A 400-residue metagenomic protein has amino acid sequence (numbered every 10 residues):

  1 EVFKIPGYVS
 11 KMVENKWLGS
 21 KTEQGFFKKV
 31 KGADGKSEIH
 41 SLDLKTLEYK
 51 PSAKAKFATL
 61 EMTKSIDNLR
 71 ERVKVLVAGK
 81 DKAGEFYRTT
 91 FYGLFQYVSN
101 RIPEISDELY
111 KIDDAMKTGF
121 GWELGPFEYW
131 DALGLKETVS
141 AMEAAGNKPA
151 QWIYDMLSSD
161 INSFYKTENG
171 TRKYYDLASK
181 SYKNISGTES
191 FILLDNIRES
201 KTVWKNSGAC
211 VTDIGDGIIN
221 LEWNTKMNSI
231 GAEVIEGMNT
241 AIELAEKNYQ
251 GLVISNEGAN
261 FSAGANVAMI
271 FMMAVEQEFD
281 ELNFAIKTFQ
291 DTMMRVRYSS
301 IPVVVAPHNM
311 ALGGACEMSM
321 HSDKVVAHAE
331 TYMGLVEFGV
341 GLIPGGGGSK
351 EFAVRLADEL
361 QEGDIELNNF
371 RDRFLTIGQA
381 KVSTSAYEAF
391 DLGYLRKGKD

Functional and structural regions predicted by a protein language model:
E1-L252, N256-A259, A268-T288, M294-I301 (+5 more regions): N-terminal glycine-rich phosphate-binding loop for ADP-containing cofactors
A263-A265: Extended, composition-driven regions rather than compact fold-specific motifs
E317: Short alpha-helical segment that forms part of, or immediately flanks, the ligand-binding pocket in carbohydrate-active
